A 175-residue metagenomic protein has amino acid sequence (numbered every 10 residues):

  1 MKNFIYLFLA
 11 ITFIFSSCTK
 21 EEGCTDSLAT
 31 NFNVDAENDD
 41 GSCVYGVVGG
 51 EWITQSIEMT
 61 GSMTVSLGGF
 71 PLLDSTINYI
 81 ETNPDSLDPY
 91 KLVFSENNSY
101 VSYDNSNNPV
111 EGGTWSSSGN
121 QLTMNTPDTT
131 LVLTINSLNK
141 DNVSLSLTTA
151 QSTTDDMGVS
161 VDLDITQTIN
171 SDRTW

Functional and structural regions predicted by a protein language model:
F4-I14: Sec-dependent N-terminal signal peptides
T12-E51, S171-W175: Bacterial Sec-dependent N-terminal signal peptides
V44-G112, S116-W175: Lipid interaction determinants
